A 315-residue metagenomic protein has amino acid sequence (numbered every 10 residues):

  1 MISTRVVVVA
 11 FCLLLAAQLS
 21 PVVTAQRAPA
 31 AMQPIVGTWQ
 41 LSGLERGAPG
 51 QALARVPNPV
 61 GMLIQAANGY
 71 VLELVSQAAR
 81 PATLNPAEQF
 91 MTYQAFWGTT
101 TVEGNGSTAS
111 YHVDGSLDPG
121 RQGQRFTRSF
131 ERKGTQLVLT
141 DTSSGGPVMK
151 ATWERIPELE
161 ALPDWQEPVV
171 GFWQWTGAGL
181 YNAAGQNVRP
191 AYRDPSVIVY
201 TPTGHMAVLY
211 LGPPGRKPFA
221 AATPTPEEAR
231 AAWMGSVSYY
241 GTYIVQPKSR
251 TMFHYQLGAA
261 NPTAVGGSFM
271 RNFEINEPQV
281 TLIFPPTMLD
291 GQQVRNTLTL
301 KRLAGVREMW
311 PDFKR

Functional and structural regions predicted by a protein language model:
M1-V9: Bacterial N-terminal signal peptides that target proteins for export
I2, A16-L19, L139: Intrinsically disordered, low-complexity peptide-like regions
V8-Q18: Bacterial N-terminal signal peptides
P21-T99, E103-R315: Lipid interaction determinants
